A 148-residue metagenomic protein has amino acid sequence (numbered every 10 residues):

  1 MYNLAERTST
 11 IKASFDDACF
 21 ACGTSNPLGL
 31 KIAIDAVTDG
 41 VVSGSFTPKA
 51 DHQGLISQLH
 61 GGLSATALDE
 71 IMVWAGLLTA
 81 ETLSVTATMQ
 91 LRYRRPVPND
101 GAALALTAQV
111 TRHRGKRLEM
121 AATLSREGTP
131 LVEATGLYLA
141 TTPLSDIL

Functional and structural regions predicted by a protein language model:
M1-D51: Non-catalytic linker/capping segments at the edges of enzyme domains
M1-I11, P98-D100, Q109-L148: HotDog/MaoC-like acyl-thioester-processing domains
K31, S43, T88-Q90, A121 (+1 more regions): Well-ordered beta-strand positions in beta-sheet-rich domains
A33, Q58-G61, A65-T66, R112 (+1 more regions): Short, electropositive, low-hydrophobicity segments enriched in small/polar residues
G40, V85-A87, L104, L118 (+1 more regions): Hydrophobic core residues within well-ordered beta-strands of beta-rich domains
S43-E70: A conserved, well-ordered hydrophobic junction motif at loop->secondary-structure transitions
F46-P48, Y93, A140: Hydrophobic residues in beta-strands and at strand termini
I71-A105, V110: Hydrophobic beta-strand-centered segment that forms part of the acyl-chain substrate-binding groove
